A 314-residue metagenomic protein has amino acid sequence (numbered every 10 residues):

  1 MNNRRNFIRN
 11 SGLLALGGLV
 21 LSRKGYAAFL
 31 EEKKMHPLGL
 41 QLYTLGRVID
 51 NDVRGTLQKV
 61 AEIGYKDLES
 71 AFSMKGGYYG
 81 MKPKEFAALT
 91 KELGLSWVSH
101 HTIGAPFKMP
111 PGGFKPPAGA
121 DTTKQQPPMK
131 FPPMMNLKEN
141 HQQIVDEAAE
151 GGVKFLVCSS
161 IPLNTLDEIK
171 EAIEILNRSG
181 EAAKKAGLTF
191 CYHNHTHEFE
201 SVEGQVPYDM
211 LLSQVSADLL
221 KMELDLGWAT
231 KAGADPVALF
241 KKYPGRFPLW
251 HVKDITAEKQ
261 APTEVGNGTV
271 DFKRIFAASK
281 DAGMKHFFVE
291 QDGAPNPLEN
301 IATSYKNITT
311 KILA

Functional and structural regions predicted by a protein language model:
M1-A15, S22: N-terminal secretory signal peptides and thylakoid transit peptides that target proteins across membranes
G12-V20, K108-K221, L298: Active-site acidic/histidine proton-transfer and metal-coordination neighborhood in alpha/beta enzyme cores
R23-N51, G55, K59, L89: C-terminal segment of N-terminal export signals and the immediately downstream linker at the start of the mature
K33, L57-E62, Y79-S99, Q142-G152 (+4 more regions): Acidic (Asp/Glu)-rich catalytic clusters
L40, V60, L68, T90 (+7 more regions): Conserved, mostly hydrophobic/aromatic
L45-N51, A71-K82, G104-M109, P133-L137 (+6 more regions): Acidic-and-aromatic substrate-binding clefts and catalytic sites of carbohydrate-active enzymes
D67-E69, A183-T269: Acidic/histidine-rich catalytic cores of soluble enzymes
L298-L313: C-terminal helical cap(s) of enzyme catalytic domains, especially alpha/beta-barrels
